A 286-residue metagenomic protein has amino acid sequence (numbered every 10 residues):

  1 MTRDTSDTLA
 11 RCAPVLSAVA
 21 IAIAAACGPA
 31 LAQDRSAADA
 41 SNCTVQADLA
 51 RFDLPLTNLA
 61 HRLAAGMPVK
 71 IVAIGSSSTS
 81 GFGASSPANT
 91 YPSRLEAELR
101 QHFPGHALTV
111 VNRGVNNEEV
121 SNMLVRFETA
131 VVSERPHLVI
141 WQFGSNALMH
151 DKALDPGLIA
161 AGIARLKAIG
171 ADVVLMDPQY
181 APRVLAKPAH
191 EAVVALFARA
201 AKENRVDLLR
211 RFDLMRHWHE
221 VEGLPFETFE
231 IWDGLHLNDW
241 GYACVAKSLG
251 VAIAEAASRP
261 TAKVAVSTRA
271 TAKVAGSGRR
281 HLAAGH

Functional and structural regions predicted by a protein language model:
M1-I74, G81-S85, R100-H106, S133-H137 (+2 more regions): N-terminal secretory targeting modules
S76-S77, V115, S145: Active-site metal-binding loops of divalent metal-dependent hydrolases
S78-T79, Y180: Short, glycine/serine-rich, charged loops/turns that create anion-binding and catalytic segments at active sites
S80, T90, L108-V111: Extracytoplasmic small-molecule ligand-binding "clamshell" domains of the periplasmic binding protein/Venus flytrap
S80-G81, N117: Short strand->helix junction
S93-H106, E119-T268, V274-G285: Alpha-helical cap/lid subdomain in secreted, periplasmic, or secretory-pathway luminal O-acyl-processing enzymes
V111-E119: Short beta->alpha junction loops
